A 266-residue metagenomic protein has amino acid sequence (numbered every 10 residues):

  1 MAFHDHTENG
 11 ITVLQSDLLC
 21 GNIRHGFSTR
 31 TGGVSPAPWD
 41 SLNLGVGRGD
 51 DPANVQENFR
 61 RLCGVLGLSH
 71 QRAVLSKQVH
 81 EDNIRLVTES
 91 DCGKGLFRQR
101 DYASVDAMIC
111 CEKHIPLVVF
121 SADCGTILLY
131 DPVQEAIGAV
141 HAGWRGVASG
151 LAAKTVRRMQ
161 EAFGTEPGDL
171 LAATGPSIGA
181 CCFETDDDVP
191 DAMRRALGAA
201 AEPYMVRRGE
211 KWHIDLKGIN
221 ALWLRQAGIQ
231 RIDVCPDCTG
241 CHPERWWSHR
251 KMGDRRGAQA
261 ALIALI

Functional and structural regions predicted by a protein language model:
M1-I266: Active-site microenvironment for binding and transforming phosphate-containing groups
